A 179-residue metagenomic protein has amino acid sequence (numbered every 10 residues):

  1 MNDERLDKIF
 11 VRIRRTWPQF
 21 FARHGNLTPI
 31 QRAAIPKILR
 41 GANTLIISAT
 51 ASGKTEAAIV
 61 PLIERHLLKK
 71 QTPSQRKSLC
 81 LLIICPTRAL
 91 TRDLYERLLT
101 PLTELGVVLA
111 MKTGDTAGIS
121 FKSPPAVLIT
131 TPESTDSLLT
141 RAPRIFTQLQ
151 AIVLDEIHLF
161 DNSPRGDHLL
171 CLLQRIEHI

Functional and structural regions predicted by a protein language model:
M1-F20: Conserved ASCE P-loop NTPase core motifs with emphasis on AAA+ ATPases
W17-P18, R23-I179: Conserved P-loop/Walker A NTP-binding site and adjacent catalytic elements of P-loop NTPases
